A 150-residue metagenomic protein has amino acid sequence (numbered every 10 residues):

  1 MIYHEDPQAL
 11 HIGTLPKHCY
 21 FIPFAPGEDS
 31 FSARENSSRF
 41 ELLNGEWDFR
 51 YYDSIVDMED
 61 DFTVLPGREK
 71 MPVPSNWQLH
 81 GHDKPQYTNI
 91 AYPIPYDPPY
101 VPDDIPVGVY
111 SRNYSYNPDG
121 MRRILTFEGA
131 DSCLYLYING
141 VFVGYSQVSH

Functional and structural regions predicted by a protein language model:
M1-I90: Accessory carbohydrate-binding/adhesion or oligomerization-edge regions at the termini of glycan-active proteins
Y3-H18, D29-R34, D48-Y52, H82-K84 (+1 more regions): Accessory beta-strand-rich segments of carbohydrate-active enzymes
D97: N-terminal [4Fe-4S]-dependent radical SAM core
